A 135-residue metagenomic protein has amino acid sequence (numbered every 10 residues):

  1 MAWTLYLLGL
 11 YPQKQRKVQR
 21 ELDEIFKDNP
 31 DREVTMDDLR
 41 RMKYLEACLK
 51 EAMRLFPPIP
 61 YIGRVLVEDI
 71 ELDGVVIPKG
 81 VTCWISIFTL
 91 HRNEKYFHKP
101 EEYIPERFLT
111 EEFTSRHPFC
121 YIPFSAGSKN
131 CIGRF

Functional and structural regions predicted by a protein language model:
M1-Q13, Q19-E21, F135: Cytochrome P450 catalytic-core helices
A2, Q19, D23, L49-P57: Amphipathic, well-packed alpha-helical segments that form the structural scaffold of globular domains
Y11-Q15, I59, R92-Y96, G127-N130: A structure-centric feature marking long, well-folded core domains of fungal metabolic enzymes and membrane transporters
E33-V75: Conserved cytochrome P450 K-helix E-x-x-R motif and the immediately C-terminal K′/meander segment
I85-F113: Conserved cytochrome P450 K-helix/beta-meander segment immediately N-terminal to the heme-binding cysteine loop
E111-F135: Cytochrome P450 heme-thiolate "Cys pocket" and heme-binding signature region
